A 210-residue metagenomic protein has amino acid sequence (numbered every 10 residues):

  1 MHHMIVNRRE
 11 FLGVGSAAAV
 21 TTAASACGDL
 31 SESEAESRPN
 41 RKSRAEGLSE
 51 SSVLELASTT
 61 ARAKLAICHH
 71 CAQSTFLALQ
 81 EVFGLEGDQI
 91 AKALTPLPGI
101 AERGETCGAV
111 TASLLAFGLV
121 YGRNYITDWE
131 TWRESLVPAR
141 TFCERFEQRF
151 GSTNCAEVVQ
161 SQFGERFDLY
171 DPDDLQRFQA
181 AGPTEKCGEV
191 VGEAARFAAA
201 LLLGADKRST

Functional and structural regions predicted by a protein language model:
M1-A19: N-terminal secretory signal peptides and thylakoid transit peptides that target proteins across membranes
A26-A63, T210: C-terminal segment of N-terminal export signals and the immediately downstream linker at the start of the mature
E46-E50, A78-T95, F167-Y170: Acidic-glycine-rich active-site phosphate/pyrophosphate-binding loop
S49-L85: Short, conserved "active-site rim" segments that organize catalytic pockets and cofactor/ligand binding
T59-A66, P96-E105, F178-E185: A short glycine/serine-rich beta->alpha loop
F83-K92, L119-P138: Phosphate-handling active-site elements
R103-S113: Conserved alpha-helical segments that form or flank metal/cofactor-binding pockets of metalloenzymes
C143-S209: C-terminal binding/interaction regions
